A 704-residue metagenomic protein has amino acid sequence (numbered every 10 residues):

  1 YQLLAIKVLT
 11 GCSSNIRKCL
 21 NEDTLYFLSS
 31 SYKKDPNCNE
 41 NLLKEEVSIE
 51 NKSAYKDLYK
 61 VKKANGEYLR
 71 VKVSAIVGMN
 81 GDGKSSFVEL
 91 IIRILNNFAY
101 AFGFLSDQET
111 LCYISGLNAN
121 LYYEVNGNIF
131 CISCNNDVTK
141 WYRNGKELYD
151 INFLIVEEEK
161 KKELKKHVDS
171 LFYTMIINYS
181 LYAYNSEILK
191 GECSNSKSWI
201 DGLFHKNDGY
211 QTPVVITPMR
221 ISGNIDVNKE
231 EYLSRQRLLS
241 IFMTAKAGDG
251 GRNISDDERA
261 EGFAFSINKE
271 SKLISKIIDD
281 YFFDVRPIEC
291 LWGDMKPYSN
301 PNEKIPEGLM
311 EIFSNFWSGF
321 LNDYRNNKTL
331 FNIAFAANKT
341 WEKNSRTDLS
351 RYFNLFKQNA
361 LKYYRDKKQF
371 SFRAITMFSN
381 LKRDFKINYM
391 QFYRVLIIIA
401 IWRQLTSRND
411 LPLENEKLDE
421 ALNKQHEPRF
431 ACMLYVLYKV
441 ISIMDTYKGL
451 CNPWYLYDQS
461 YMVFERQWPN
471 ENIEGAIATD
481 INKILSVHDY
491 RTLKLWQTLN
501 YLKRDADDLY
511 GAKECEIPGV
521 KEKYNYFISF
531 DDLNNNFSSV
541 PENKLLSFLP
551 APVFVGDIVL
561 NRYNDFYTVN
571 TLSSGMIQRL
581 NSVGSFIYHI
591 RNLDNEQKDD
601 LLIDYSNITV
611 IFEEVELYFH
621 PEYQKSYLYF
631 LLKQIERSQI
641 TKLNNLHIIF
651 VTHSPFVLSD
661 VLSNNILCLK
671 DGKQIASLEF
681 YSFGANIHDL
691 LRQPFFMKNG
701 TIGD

Functional and structural regions predicted by a protein language model:
Y1-N15, E22, K33, L189-K197 (+4 more regions): Extended helical coiled-coil dimerization/tether regions that scaffold and oligomerize large DNA-maintenance assemblies
V8-N96, F548-P694: Switch/communication elements of ASCE P-loop NTPase nucleotide-binding domains
G11, L90, S133-N136, E147 (+3 more regions): Long, solvent-exposed N-terminal ectodomains/accessory regions that are displayed to the extracellular/lumenal milieu
R17-S30, N128-E159, S275-Y281, L291-M295 (+3 more regions): Short amphipathic beta-strand/extended segments with alternating polar/hydrophobic composition
V71-I91, N96, N144-S180: Charged, compositionally biased non-catalytic regions
L95-Y149, L164-V168, A183-I200, N592-Y605 (+2 more regions): Flexible phosphate/Mg2+-sensing switch loops adjacent to catalytic phosphate-binding sites
D169, Y173-T174, N195, D201-T212 (+5 more regions): RecA-like P-loop NTPase motor core
N185, S626, N699-G700: Acidic, metal/cofactor-coordinating or nucleic-acid-engaging core segments within structured domains
